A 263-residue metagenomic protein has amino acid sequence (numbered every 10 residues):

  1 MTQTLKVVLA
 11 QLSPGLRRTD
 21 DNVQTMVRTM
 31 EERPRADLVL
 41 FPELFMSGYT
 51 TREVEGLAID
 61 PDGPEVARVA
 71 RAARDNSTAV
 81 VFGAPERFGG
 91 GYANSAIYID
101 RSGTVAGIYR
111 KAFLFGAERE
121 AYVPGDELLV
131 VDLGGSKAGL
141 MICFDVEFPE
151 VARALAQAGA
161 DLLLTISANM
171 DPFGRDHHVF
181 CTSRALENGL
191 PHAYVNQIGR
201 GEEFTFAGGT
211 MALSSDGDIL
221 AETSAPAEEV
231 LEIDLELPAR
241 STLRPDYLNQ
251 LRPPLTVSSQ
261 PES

Functional and structural regions predicted by a protein language model:
T2-V8: Extreme N-terminal starter segment of soluble prokaryotic enzymes
L5, N94, D126, G208 (+1 more regions): Change "...and in nucleic-acid phosphodiester-cleaving endonucleases..." to "...and in nucleic-acid processing enzymes
Q11-R17: Short polar catalytic/cofactor-binding loops
D20-S102, M170-L190: Cys-nucleophile CN-hydrolase/nitrilase-fold catalytic domain and related Cys-dependent amidase chemistry that acts on
S47, V54, I97-D100, Y109-F115 (+2 more regions): Short beta->alpha transition motifs characteristic of CBS
D62-V81, E147-E228: CN hydrolase (nitrilase-like) catalytic-core segments centered on the catalytic cysteine and neighboring Lys/Glu
R87-D161, M170-V179, A239-P253: Active-site catalytic loop in hydrolytic enzyme cores
I108, V130-D132, Q197-S263: C-terminal beta-strand edge segments of enzyme domains
